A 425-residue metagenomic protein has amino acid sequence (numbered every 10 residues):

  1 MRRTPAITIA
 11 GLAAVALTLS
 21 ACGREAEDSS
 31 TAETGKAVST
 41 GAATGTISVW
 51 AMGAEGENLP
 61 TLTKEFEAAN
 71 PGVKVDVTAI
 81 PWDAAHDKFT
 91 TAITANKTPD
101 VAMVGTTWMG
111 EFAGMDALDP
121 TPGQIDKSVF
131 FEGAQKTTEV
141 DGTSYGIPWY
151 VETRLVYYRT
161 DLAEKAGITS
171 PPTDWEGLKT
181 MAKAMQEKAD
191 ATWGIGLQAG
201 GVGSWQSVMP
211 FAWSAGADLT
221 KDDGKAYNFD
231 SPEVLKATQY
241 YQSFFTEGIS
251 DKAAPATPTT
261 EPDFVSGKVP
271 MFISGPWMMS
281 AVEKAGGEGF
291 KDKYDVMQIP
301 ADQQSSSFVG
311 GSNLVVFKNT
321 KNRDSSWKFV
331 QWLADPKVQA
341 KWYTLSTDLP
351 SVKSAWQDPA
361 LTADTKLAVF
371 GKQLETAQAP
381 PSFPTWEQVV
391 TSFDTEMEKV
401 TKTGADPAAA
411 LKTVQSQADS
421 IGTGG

Functional and structural regions predicted by a protein language model:
M1-I47, A68, D126, A409 (+1 more regions): Short, low-complexity disordered leader/linker segments with a strong preference for bacterial N-terminal type II
K64-E132, E164-T173, G267-M271, E288 (+1 more regions): Extracytoplasmic "Venus flytrap"/periplasmic binding protein-like
G105-T153, E164, G177, K291-D295 (+2 more regions): Hinge/lid segment of periplasmic solute-binding proteins
D119-G133, W193-A199, A217-K236, K284-G289 (+3 more regions): Short, solvent-exposed loop/beta-turn-alpha elements that line the ligand-binding surface or hinge of extracytoplasmic
Y145-P148, R154, E176-Y227, V269: Extracytoplasmic/periplasmic solute-binding protein
E164, T246, E375-G425: Conserved C-terminal helix/tail region of periplasmic/extracytoplasmic solute-binding proteins
A182, G224-A253: Glycine-centered hinge/linker elements that transmit conformational signals in sensory and ligand-binding systems
G275-F290, P300-T395, T423-G424: C-terminal lobe and pocket-closing loops of periplasmic/extracytoplasmic Venus-flytrap solute-binding proteins
